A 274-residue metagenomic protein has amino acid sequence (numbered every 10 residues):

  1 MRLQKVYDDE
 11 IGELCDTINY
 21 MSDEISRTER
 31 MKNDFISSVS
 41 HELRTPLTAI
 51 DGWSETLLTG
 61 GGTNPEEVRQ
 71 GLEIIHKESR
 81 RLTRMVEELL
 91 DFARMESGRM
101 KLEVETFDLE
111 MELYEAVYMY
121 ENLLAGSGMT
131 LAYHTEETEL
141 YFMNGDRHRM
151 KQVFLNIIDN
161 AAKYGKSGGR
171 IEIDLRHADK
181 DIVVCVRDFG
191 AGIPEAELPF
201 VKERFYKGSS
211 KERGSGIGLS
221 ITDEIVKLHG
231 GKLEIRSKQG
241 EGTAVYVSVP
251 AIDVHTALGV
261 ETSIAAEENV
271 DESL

Functional and structural regions predicted by a protein language model:
M1-Y20: HAMP signal relay modules and closely related sensory coiled-coil linkers that couple transmembrane inputs to cytosolic
G12, E103-E121, L131: A conserved beta-strand-to-alpha-helix junction within the catalytic ATP-binding
I25-E66, Q70-I74: Membrane-proximal coiled-coil signaling linkers
I74-L82: Short alpha-helical segment of the dimerization/phosphotransfer core of two-component systems
S97-L102, L140-G145: Conserved micro-motifs of the catalytic ATP-binding
I193-F205: Short conserved segment of the HATPase_c
